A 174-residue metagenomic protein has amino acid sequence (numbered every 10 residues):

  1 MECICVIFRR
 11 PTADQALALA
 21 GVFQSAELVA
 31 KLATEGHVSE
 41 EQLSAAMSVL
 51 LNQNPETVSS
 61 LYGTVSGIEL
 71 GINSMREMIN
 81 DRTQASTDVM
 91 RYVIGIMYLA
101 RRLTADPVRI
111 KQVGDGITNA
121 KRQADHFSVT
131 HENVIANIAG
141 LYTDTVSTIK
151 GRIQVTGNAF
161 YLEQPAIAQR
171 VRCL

Functional and structural regions predicted by a protein language model:
M1, C5-F8, M75, Y92 (+2 more regions): Generic signal for short, ordered secondary-structure residues within or immediately flanking folded domains
E2, S86, K111, G140-D144 (+1 more regions): N-proximal short alpha-helices
E2-D81: Leu/Val/Ala/Ile-rich N-terminal alpha-helices, chiefly Sec-type signal peptides and the beginnings
Q15-A18, Y92, G116, L141 (+1 more regions): Alpha-helical structural motif
F23, E27-T34, Y98-R101, K121 (+3 more regions): Alpha-helical repeat scaffolds in large eukaryotic proteins
L50-I138: Long amphipathic alpha-helical segments with strong coiled-coil/leucine-zipper propensity
T118-V129, N133-Q169: Long, contiguous alpha-helical segments
R170-L174: Alpha-helical oligomerization segments
